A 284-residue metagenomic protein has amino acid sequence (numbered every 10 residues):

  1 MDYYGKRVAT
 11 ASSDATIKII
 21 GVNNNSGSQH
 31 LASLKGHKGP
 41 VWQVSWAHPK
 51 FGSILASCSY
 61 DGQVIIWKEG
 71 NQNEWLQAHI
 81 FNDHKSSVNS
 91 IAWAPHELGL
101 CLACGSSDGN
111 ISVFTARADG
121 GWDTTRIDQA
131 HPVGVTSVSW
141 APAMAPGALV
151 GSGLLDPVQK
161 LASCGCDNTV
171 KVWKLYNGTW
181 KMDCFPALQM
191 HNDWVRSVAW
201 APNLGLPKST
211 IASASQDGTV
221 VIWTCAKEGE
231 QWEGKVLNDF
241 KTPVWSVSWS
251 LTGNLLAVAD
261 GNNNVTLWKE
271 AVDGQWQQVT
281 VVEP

Functional and structural regions predicted by a protein language model:
M1-G5, S45-G52, A92-G99, S139-V158 (+2 more regions): Loop/turn segments within WD40 beta-propeller blades
Y4, H30, P40, F51-I54 (+8 more regions): WD40/WD-repeat beta-propeller blade-loop signature
A11-D14, S57-D61, C104-D108, A116 (+3 more regions): Conserved strand-to-loop turn within each blade of WD40 beta-propeller repeats
I17-V22, V44, V64-E69, I91 (+6 more regions): WD40-repeat beta-propellers
N25-H30, N71-Q77, D119-T124, G178-C184 (+2 more regions): Beta-strand initiation motifs
L34-V41, F81-V88, D128-V135, A141-P142 (+3 more regions): WD40/WD-repeat beta-propeller blade N-cap
A78-W173: Solenoidal tandem-repeat scaffolds enriched in leucines and small polar residues
A226-P284: C-terminal interaction modules of eukaryotic adaptor/scaffold proteins
